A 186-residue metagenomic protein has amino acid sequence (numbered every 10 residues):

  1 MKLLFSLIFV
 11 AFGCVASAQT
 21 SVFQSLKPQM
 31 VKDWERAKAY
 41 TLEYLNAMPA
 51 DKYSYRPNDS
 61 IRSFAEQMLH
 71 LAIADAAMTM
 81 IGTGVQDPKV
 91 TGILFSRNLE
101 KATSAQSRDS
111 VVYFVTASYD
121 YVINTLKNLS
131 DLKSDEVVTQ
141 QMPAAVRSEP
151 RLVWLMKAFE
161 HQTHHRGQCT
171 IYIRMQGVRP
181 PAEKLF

Functional and structural regions predicted by a protein language model:
M1-S21: Bacterial Sec-dependent N-terminal signal peptides
T20-Q24, V90-S104: Acidic/histidine-rich, surface-exposed loop or edge segments in extracytoplasmic proteins
V22-Q29, D33-W34: N-terminal beta-strand motif that seeds the catalytic metal site of vicinal oxygen chelate
V31-E35, A39-L42, K52-R97, V137-F186: Short, contiguous alpha-helical
E100-T139, V153-H161: Acidic/histidine-rich alpha-helical segments that form the ligand environment of transition-metal centers
